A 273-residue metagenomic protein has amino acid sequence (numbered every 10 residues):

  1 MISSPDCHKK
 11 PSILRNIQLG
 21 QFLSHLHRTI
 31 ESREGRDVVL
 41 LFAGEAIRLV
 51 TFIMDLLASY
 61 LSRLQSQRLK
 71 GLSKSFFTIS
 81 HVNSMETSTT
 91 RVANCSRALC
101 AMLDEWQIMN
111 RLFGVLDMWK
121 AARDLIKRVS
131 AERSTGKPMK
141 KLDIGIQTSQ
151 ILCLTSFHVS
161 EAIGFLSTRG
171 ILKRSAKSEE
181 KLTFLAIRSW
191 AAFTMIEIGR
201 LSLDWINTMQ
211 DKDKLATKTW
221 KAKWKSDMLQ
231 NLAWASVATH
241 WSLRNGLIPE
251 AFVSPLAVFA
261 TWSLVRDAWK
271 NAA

Functional and structural regions predicted by a protein language model:
M1-Q230, S236-F259, V265-A273: Glycine-rich, hydrophobic membrane-spanning regions of integral membrane proteins that mediate transport
